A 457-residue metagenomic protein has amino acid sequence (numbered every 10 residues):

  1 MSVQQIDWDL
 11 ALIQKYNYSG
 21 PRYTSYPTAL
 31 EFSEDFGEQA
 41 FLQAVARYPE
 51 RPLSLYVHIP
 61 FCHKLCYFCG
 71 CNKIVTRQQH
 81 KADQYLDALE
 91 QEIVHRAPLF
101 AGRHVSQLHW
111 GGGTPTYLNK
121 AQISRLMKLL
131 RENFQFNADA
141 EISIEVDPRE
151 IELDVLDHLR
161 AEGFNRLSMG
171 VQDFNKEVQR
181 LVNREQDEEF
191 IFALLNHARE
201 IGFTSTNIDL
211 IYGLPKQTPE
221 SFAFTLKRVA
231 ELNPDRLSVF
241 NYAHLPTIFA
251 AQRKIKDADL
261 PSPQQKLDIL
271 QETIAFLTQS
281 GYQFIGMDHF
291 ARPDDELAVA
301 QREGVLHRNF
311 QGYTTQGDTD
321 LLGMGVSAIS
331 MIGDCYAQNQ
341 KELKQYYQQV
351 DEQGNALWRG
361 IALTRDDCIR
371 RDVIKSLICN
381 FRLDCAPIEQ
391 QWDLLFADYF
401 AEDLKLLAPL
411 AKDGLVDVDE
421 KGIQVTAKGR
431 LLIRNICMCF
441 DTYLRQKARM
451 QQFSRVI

Functional and structural regions predicted by a protein language model:
M1-L53: Flexible, acidic/Gly-rich N-terminal and inter-domain linker regions that tether and position cofactor-handling modules
A46-R47, V75-L99, R103-L394, R455-V456: C-terminal scaffold of the Radical SAM
L55-V57, M169: Short beta-strand motif preference
V57-K73: Local cysteine-cluster metal-coordination motifs and their immediate loop/turn environment, predominantly Fe-S cluster
V178, R302, Q424-F440: Short, cationic-aromatic polyanion-contact patches
L395-P409: Short amphipathic alpha-helical interaction segments
A411-K421: A short, conserved structural fragment
R430-I457: Short, amphipathic alpha-helical interaction segments positioned at domain boundaries
